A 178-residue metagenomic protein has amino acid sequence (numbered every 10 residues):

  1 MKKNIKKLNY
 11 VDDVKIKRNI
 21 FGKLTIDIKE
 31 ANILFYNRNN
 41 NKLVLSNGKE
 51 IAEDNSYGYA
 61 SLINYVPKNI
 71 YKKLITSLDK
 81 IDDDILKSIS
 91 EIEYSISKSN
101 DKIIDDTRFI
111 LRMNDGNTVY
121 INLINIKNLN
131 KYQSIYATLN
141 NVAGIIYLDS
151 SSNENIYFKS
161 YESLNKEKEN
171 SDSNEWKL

Functional and structural regions predicted by a protein language model:
K2, L8, Y59, Y71-L78 (+1 more regions): Extracytoplasmic/secreted envelope proteins and their assembly/folding machinery, especially bacterial periplasmic
K3, K7-G22, D84: Short, well-structured beta-strand/strand-turn elements
N19-F21, K29-I33, S46-K49, S56-Y57 (+5 more regions): Solvent-exposed coil/turn segments that connect beta secondary-structure elements in extracytoplasmic/periplasmic
F21-L24, E91-S95, G144-N155: Acidic/histidine-enriched alpha-helical segments
L24-I103: Extracytoplasmic segments of membrane-associated envelope/inner-membrane machinery
A31-R38, G116-V119, S163-N170: Short, charged/polar, Gly/Pro-enriched secondary-structure boundary elements
N122-L178: Extracytoplasmic/luminal low-complexity segments enriched in Pro/Gly and acidic/polar residues that act as flexible
